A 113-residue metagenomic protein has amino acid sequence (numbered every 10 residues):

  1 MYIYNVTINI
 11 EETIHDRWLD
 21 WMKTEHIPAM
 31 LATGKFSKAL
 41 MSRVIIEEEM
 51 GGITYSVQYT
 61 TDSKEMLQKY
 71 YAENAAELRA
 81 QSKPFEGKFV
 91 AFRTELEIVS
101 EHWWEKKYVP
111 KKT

Functional and structural regions predicted by a protein language model:
M1-I3, G34: Coil-to-beta-strand transition motifs
I3-N9, S42-E73: Short, well-ordered beta-strand segments in beta-rich or mixed alpha/beta enzyme and ligand-binding folds
I8-I14, E95-I98: Intrinsically disordered, low-complexity regions enriched in Ser/Pro/Gly/Gln/His and often acidic
I14-M41, L78-A80: Short amphipathic alpha-helical segments
H15-R17, M66-Q68, W103: Intrinsically disordered, low-complexity acidic/polar segments
T33-S37, T60-E97: An amphipathic, aromatic/His-enriched active-site/gating alpha helix that lines ligand/cofactor pockets
L40-M50, A80-T113: Glycine-rich beta-strand-turn "strand-cap" elements at beta-sheet edges
